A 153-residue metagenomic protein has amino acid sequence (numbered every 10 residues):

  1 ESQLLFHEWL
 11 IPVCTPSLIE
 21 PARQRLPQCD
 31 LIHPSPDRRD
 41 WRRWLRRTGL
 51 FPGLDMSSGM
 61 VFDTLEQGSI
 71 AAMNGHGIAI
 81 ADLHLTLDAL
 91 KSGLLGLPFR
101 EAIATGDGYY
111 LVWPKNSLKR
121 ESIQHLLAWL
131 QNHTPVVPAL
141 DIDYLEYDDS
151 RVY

Functional and structural regions predicted by a protein language model:
E1-W9: Short beta-strand-centered segments that line the small-molecule binding cleft or hinge of alpha/beta clamshell
F6, P16, S35, F99-A102 (+1 more regions): Residues at the C-termini of beta-strands that transition into short coil/loop
E8, P16-S17, P36-R39, E66 (+1 more regions): Alpha-helix/helix-capping structural signal
W9-L10, P21-R42: Short loop->beta-strand "edge-of-pocket" segments that line small-molecule binding or catalytic clefts across diverse
S17-R25, N116-E121: Short helix-loop capping/hinge motifs at secondary-structure junctions, enriched in acidic/polar residues
W41-D55: Ligand-binding cleft/hinge of the Venus flytrap
G53-P98, A102-T105: Hydrophobic hinge/microswitch elements
L87-S92, A102-Y153: C-terminal effector-binding regulatory domain of bacterial HTH transcription factors
